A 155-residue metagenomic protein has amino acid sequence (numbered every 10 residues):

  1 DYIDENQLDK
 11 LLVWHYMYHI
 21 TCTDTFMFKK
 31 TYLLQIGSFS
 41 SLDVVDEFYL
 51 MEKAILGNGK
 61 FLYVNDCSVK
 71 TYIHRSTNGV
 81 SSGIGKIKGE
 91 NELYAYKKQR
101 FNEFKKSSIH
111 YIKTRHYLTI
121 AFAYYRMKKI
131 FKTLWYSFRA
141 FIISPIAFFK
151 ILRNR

Functional and structural regions predicted by a protein language model:
Y2-G85: Conserved nucleotide-sugar donor-binding catalytic segment
D4-N6, K29, K105, K129 (+1 more regions): Helix N-cap and loop-to-helix transition residues
Y32-Q35, I120, Y124: Solvent-exposed, amphipathic alpha-helical segments
D66-R75, V80-S107, F131-A140: Catalytic core of nucleotide-sugar-dependent glycosyltransferases
A121-R155: Membrane-interface aromatic/basic loop that binds lipid-linked glycans or pyrophosphate carriers, typified by
